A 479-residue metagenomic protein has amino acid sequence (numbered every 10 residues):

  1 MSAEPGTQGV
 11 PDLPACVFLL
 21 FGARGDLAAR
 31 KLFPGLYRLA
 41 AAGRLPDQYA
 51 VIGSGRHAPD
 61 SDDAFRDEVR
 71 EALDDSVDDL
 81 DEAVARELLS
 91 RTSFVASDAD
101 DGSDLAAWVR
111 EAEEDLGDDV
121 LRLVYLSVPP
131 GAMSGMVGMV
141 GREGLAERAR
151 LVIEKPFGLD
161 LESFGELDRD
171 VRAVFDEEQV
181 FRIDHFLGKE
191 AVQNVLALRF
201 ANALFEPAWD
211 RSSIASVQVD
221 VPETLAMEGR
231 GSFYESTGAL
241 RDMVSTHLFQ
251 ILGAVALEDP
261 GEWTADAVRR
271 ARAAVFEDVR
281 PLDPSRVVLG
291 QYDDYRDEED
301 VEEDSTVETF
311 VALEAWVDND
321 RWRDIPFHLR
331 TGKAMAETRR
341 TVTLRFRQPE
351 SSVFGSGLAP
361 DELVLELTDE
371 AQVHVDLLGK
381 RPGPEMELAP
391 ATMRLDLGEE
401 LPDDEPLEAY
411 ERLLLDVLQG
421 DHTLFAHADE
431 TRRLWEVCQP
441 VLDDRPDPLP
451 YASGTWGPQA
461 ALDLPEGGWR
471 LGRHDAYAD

Functional and structural regions predicted by a protein language model:
M1-I153, F157-D479: Secretory/organelle targeting and membrane-embedding segments
